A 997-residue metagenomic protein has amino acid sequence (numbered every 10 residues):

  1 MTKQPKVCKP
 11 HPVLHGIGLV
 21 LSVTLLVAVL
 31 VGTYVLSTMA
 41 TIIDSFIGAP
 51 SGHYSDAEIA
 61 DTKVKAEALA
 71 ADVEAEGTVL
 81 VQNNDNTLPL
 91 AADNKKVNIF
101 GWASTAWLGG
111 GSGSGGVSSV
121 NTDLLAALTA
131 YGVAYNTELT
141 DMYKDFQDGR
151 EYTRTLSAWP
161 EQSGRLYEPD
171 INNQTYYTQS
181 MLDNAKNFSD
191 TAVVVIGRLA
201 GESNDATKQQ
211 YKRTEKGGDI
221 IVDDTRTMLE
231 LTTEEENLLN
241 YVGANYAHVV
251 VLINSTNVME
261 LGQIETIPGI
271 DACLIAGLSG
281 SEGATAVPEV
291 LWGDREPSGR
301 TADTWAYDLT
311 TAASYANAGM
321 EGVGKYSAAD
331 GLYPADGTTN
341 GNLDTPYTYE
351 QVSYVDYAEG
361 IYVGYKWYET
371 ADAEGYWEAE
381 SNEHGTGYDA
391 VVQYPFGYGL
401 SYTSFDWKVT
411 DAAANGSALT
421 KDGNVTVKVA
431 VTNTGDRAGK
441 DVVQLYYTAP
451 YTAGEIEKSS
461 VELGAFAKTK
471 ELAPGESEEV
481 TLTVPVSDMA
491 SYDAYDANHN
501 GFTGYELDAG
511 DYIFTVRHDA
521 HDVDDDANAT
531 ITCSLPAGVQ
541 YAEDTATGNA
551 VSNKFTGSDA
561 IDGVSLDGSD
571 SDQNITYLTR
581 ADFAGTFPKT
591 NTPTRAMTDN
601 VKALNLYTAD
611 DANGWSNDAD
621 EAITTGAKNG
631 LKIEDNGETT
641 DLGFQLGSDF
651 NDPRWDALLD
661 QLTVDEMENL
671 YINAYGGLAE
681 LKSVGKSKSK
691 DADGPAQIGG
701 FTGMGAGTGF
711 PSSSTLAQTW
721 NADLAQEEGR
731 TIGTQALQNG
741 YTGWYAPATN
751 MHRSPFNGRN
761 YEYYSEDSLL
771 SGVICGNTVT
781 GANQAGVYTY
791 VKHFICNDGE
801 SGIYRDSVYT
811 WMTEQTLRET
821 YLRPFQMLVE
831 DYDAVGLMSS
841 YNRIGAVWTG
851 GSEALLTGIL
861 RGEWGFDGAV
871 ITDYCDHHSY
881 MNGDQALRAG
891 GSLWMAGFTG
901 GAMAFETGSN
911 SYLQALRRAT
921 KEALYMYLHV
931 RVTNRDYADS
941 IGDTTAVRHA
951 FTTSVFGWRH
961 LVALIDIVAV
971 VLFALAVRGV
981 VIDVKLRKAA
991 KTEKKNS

Functional and structural regions predicted by a protein language model:
M1-G501, Y505-D522, F555-S997: Glycoside hydrolase catalytic-domain context in secreted enzymes
V523-V551: Short beta-strand elements
